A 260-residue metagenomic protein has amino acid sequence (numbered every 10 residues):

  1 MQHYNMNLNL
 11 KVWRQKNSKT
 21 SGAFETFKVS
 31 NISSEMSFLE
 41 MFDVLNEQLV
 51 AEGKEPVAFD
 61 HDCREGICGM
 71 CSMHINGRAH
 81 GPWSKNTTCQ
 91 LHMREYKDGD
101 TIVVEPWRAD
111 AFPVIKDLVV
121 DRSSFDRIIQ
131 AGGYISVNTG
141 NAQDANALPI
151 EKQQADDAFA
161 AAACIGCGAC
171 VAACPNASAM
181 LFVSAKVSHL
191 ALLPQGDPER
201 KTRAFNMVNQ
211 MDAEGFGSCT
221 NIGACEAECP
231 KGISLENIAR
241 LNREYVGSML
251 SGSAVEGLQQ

Functional and structural regions predicted by a protein language model:
M1-H3: N-terminal mitochondrial targeting presequence
N5-F27: Eukaryote-biased recognition of intrinsically disordered, low-complexity regulatory segments
W13, V29-S30, I75-G77: Short strand-turn-strand beta-turns centered on an Asx-Gly dipeptide
E25-S37: Short, contiguous acidic and Ser/Thr-rich linear segments
M36-E55, I102-Q260: Ferredoxin-type iron-sulfur electron-transfer modules in oxidoreductases and energy-metabolism complexes
A58-M70: Short, structured protein-protein interaction patches enriched in aromatics and acidic/basic residues, typified by
I75-G99, V104: Glycine-rich phosphate/adenylate-binding loop and adjacent beta-alpha elements of nucleotide- or dinucleotide-binding
